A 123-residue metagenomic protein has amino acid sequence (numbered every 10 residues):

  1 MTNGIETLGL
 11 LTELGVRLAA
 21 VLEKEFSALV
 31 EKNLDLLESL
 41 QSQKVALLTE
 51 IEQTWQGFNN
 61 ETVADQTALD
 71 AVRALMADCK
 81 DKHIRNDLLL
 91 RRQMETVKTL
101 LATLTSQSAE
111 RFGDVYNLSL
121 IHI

Functional and structural regions predicted by a protein language model:
M1-D81: Extended, charge-rich alpha-helical scaffolding segments
L69-I121: Short terminal interaction segments
